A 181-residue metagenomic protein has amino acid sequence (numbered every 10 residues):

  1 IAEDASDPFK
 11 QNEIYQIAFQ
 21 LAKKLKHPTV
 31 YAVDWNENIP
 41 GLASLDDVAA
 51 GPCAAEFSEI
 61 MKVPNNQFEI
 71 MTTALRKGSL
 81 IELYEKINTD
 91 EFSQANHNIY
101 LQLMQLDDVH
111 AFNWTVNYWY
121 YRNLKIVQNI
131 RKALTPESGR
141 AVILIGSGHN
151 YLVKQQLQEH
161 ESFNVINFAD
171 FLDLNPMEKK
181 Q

Functional and structural regions predicted by a protein language model:
I1-T135, Q156: Hydrophobic, often amphipathic alpha-helical segments used for membrane interaction and targeting
F112-Q181: A cross-kingdom marker for long, charged
